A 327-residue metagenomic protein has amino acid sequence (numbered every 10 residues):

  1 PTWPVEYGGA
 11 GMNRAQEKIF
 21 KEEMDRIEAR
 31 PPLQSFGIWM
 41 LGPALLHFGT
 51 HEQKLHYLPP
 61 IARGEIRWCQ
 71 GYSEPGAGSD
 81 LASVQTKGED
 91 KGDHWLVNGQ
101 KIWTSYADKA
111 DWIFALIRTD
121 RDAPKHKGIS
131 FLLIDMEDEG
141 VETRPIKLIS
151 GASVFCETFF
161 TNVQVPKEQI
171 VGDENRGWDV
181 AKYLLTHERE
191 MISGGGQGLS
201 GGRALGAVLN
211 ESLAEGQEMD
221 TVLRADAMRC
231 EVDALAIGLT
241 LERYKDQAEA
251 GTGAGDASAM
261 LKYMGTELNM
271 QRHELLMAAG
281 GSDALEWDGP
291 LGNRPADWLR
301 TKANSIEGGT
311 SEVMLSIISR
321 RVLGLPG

Functional and structural regions predicted by a protein language model:
P1-L55, P59-G64, Y106-W112, A234 (+5 more regions): Internal helix-loop-helix
A15, I19, M40, W178-E188 (+2 more regions): Glycine-rich phosphate/cofactor-binding loops in nucleotide/flavin-utilizing enzymes
G64-Y72, L116: A short, Trp-centered hydrophobic/proline-enriched beta-strand micro-motif
T86-E89: A structural signal for short hydrophobic beta-strand segments in well-ordered beta-sheet cores
D93, N98-R144: A short core secondary-structure module
I102-A107, I149-S150, A303-T310: Glycine-rich phosphate/pyrophosphate-binding beta-alpha loops
V141-G238, N304, R320: Glycine-rich beta->alpha junctions and the first turn(s) of the following alpha-helix
L213, Q217-R224, L235-P290: C-terminal helix-coil-helix/basic helical segment that borders enzyme active sites and/or dimer interfaces and provides
